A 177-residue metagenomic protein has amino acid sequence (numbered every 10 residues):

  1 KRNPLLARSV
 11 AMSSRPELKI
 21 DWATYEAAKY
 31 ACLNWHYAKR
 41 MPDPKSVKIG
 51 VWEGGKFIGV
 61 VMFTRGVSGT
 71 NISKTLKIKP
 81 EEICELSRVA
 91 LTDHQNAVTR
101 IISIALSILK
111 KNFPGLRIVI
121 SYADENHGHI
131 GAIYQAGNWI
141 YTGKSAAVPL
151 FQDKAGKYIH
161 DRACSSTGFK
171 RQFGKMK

Functional and structural regions predicted by a protein language model:
R2-P4, A105-L106: Short, flexible segments with low predicted structural confidence
N3-P42: Short amphipathic alpha-helix that is part of the acyltransferase structural core
A11, I49-V51, F151: Short acidic-hydrophobic surface loop/beta-edge motif
S14, E26, F57, I78-P80: A short, polar/charged loop/turn motif at coil->beta-strand junctions and beta-hairpin connectors
W22, T64-M176: Acyl-donor binding region in acyl/amide transferases
A27-Y30, K39, I58, T70 (+2 more regions): A broad, structure-centric signal for solvent-exposed, well-ordered loop/edge residues that line or flank functional
C32, K45-R65: Conserved beta-hairpin
Y37-S46, S68-I72: An active-site-proximal beta-strand-loop segment
